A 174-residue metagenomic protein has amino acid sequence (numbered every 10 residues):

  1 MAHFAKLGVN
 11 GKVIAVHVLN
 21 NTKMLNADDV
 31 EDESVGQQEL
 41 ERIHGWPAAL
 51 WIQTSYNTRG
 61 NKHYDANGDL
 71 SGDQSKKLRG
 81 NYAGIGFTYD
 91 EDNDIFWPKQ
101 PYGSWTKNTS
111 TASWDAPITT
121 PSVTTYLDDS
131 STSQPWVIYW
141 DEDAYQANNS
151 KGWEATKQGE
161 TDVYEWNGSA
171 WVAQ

Functional and structural regions predicted by a protein language model:
A2-Q174: Viral virion structural and adsorption modules
